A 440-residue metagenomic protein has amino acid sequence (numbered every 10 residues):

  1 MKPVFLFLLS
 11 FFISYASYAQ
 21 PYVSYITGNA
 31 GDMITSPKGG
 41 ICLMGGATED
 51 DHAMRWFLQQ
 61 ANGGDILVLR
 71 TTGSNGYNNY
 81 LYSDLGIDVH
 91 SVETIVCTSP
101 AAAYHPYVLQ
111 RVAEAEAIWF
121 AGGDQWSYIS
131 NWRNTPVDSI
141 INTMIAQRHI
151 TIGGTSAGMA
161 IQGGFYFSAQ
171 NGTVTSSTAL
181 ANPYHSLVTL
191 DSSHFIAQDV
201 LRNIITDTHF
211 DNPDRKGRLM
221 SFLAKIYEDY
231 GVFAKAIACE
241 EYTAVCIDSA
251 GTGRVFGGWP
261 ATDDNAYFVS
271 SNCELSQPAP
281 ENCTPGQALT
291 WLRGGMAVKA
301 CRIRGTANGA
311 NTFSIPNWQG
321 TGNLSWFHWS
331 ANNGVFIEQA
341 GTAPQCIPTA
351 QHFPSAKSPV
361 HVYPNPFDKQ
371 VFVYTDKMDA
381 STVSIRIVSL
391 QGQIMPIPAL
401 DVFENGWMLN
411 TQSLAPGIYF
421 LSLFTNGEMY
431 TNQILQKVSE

Functional and structural regions predicted by a protein language model:
L6-S14: Bacterial N-terminal signal peptides
Y15-A19: Sec/Tat signal peptide C-region and signal peptidase I cleavage site
Q20-G63, V174-P348: C-terminal and late-domain segments of enzyme folds
P21-A121: N-terminal beta1-alpha1 cap of cysteine-dependent amidohydrolase-like domains
R111, N134-R148: Catalytic-core regions built around general acid/base machinery
A121-G122, I145-Y166: Catalytic nucleophile loop
Q125-T135: Glycine/threonine-rich flexible loop motifs
P354-Y363, F367-E440: C-terminal outer-membrane/trafficking sorting elements
